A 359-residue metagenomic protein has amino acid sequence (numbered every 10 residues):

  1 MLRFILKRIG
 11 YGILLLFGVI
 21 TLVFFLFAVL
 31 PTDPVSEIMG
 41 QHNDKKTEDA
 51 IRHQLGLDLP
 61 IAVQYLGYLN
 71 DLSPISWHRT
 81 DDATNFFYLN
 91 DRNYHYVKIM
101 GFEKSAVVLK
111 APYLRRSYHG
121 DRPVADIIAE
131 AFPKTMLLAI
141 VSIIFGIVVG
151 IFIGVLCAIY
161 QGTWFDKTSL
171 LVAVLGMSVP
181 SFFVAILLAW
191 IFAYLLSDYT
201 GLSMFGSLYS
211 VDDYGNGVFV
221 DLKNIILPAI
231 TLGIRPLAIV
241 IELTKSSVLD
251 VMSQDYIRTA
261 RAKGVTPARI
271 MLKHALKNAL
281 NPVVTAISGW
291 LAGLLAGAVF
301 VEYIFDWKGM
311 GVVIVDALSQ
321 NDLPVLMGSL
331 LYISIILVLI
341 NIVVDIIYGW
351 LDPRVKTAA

Functional and structural regions predicted by a protein language model:
M1-F4, R8, P60, Q64 (+15 more regions): Amphipathic alpha-helical recognition patches that constitute DNA-binding helices
M1-P60, A125, A129-E130, L156 (+2 more regions): N-terminal signal-anchor/first transmembrane alpha helix
L2-R3, F132-L137, V141-F165, S181 (+2 more regions): Alpha-helical transmembrane segments of integral membrane proteins, especially multi-pass inner/plasma-membrane
I9, T47, I51, I61-S76 (+11 more regions): Hydrophobic alpha-helical segments of integral membrane proteins, encompassing both true transmembrane helices
G12, I20, H42-D44, I147 (+5 more regions): Residue-level recognition of pore/gate-forming positions within transmembrane alpha-helices of multi-pass
L16-S73, W77-N93, L196-F219: Hydrophobic alpha-helical transmembrane segments of membrane transport/permease proteins and related membrane-embedded
V23-V29, L59, V172-S207, T231-L237: Membrane-water interface segments at the C-terminal ends of transmembrane alpha-helices in multi-pass inner-membrane
D58-I147: An internal, D/E-rich "acidic patch" concept
